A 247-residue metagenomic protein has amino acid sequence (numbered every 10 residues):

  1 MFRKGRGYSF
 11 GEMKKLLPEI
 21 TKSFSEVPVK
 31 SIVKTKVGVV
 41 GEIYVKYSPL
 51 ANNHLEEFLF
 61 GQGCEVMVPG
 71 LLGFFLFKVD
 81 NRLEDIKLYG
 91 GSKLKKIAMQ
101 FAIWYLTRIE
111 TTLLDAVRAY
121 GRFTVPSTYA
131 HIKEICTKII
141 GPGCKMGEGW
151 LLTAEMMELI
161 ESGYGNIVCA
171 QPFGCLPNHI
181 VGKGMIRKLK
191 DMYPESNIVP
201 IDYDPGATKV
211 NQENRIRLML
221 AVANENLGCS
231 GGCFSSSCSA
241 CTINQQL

Functional and structural regions predicted by a protein language model:
M1-L247: An N-terminal assembly and electron-transfer interface module characteristic of large anaerobic redox and radical
